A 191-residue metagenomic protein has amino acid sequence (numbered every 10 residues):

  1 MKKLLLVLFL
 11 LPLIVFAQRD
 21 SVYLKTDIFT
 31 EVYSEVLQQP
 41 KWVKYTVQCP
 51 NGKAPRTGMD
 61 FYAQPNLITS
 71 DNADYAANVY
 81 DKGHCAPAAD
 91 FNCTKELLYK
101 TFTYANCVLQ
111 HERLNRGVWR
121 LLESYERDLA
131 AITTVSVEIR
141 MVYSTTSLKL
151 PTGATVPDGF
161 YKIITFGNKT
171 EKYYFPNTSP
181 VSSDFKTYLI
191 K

Functional and structural regions predicted by a protein language model:
M1, F16, K162: Extended charged
K3-V15: Sec-dependent N-terminal signal peptides
L13-I14, D27, C107: Generic detector of short, well-ordered, non-transmembrane alpha-helical segments enriched in hydrophobic residues
A17-S21: Sec-dependent signal peptide cleavage junction
V22-D81: Short, His- and charge-rich active-site/binding loops that engage polyanionic ligands
P65-K191: Domain-level detector of nuclease and nuclease-like folds in predominantly extracellular/periplasmic contexts
